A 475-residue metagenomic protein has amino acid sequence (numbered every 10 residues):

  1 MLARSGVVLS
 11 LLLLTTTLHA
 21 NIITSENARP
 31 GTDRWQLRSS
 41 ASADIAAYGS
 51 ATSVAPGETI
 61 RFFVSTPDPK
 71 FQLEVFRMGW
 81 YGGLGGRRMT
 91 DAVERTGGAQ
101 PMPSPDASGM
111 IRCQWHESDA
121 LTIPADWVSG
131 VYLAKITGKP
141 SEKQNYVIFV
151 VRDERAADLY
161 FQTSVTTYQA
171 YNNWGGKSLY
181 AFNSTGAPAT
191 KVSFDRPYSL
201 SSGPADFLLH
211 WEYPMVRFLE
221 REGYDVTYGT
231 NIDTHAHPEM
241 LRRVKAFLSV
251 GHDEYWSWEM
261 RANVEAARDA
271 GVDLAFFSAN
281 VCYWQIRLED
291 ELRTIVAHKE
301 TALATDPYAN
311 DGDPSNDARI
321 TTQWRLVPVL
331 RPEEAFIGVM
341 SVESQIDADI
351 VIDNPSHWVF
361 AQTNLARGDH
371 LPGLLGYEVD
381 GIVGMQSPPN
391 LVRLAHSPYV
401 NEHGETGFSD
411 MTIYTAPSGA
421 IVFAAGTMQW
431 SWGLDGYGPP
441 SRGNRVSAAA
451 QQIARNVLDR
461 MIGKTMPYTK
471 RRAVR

Functional and structural regions predicted by a protein language model:
G6-T17: Bacterial N-terminal signal peptides
A20-A47: N-terminal pre-domain segments of enzymes
A46-P69, V75-Y81, G86-T90, E94-I148: Ligand-binding face of N-terminal immunoglobulin V-set domains in extracellular IgSF glycoproteins
T66-G79, G86-E94, S141-R243, R455 (+2 more regions): Aromatic-Pro/Gly-enriched surface loop or interdomain linker that acts as a lid/target-recognition segment
Q100-C113, S118-T122, D126-V128, P204-D290 (+2 more regions): Helical hinge/lid and interdomain linker segments adjacent to catalytic or ligand-binding clefts that mediate domain
T137, Q162-T166, N231-D233, S249-H252 (+3 more regions): Active-site-proximal beta-strand/loop segments in catalytic clefts of secreted hydrolases
G175-S178, N263-E265, W284, L288-E300 (+1 more regions): Short secondary-structure boundary/capping segments
E291-G436, R442, A449-Q452, R460-M461 (+1 more regions): Glycine-rich, aromatic-lined ligand/substrate-binding cores of catalytic and carbohydrate-binding domains
